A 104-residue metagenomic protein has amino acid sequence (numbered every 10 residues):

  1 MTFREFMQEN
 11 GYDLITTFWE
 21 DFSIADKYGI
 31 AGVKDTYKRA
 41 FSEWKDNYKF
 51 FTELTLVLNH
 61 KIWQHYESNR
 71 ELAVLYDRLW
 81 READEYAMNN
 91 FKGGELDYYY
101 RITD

Functional and structural regions predicted by a protein language model:
D13-D104: Acidic, low-complexity, intrinsically disordered interaction modules
